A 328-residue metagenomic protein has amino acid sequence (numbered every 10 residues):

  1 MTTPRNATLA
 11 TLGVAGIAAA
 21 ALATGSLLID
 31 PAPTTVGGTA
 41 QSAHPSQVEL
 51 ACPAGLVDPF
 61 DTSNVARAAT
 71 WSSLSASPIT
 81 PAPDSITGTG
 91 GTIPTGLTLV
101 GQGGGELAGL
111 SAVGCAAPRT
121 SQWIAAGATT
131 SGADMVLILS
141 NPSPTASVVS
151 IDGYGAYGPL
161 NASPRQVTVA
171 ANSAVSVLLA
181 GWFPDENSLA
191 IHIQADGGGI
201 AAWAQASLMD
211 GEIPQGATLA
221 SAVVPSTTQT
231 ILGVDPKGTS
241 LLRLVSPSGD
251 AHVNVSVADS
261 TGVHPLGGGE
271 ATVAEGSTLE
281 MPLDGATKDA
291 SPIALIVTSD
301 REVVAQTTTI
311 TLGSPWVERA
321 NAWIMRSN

Functional and structural regions predicted by a protein language model:
T2-G16, A23-F60, L99-I138, I200-S248 (+1 more regions): Conserved functional hotspot residues at active sites or interaction interfaces
H44, L50, V136-L160, Q194-D196 (+3 more regions): Short acidic, flexible loop segments centered on an aromatic residue
S63-T120, A126, S140, V149: Solvent-exposed, non-transmembrane segments of extracytoplasmic/periplasmic domains
S72-G88, G158-A190, G262-A290: Intrinsically disordered, low-complexity Pro/Gly/Ser/Thr-rich segments with frequent PxxP/GP/PP motifs and embedded
S85, Q229-T230, G238-R243, H252-N328: Helix-biased "structured C-terminal domain" signature
G88-G109, M135-S147, T168-E212, K288-L312: Hydrophobic, ordered structural segments
Q122-I124, P144, V148-P164, V177 (+1 more regions): Intrinsically disordered, low-complexity linker/loop segments enriched in Gly/Pro and charged/polar residues
T129-S131, S143, A171, D185 (+4 more regions): Solvent-exposed loop and beta-edge segments used for protein-protein assembly and interaction
